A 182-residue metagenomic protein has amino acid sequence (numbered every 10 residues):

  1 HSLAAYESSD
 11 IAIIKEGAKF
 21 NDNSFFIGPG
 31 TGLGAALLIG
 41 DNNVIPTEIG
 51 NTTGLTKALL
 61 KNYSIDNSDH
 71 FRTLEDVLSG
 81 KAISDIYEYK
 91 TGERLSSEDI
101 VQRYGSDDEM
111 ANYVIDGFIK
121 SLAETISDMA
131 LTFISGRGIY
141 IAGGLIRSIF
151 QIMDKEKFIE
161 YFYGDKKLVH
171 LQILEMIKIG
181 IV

Functional and structural regions predicted by a protein language model:
H1-H70: Phosphate-binding/catalytic loop of phosphoryl-transfer enzymes
G17, L37, L59-V182: ATP-binding/phosphotransfer module of carbohydrate and carboxylate kinases, centering on a glycine-rich
